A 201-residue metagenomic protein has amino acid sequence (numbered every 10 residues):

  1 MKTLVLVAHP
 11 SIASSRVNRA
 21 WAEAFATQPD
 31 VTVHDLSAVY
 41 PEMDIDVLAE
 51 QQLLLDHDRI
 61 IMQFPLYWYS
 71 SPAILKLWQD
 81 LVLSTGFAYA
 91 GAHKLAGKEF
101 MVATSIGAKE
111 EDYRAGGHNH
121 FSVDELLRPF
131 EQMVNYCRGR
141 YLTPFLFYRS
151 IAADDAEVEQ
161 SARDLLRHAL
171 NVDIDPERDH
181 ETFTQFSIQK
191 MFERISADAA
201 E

Functional and structural regions predicted by a protein language model:
M1-H34, L166: N-terminal beta1-alpha1 ligand-phosphate binding loop
L4-L6, H34, I61, M101-A103 (+1 more regions): Hydrophobic/aromatic beta-strand patches that form the interior of the parallel beta-sheet core in alpha/beta enzyme
R16-A20, I45, A73-L77: Generic recognition of short, well-ordered alpha-helical segments
V17-T27, S122-C137: Short, solvent-exposed amphipathic alpha-helices that sit in or adjacent to ligand/effector-binding or catalytic
V31-L55: N-terminal beta-loop-helix "entrance" segment that forms/cooperates in small-molecule cofactor or anionic ligand
A49-E131: Helix-loop-strand module that forms the ligand-binding subsite of alpha/beta enzymes
V134-E201: Glycine-rich phosphate/pyrophosphate-binding loop and the adjoining helix
